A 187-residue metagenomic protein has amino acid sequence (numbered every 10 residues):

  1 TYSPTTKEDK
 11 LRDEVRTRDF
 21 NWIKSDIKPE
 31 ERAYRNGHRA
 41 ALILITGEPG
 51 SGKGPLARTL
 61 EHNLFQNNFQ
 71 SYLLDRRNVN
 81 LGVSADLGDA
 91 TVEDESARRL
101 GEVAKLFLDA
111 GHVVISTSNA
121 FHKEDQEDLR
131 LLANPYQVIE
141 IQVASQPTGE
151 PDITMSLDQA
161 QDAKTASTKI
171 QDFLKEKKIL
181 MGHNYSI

Functional and structural regions predicted by a protein language model:
T1-I187: Glycine-rich phosphate-binding loop of ATP-dependent small-molecule kinases
